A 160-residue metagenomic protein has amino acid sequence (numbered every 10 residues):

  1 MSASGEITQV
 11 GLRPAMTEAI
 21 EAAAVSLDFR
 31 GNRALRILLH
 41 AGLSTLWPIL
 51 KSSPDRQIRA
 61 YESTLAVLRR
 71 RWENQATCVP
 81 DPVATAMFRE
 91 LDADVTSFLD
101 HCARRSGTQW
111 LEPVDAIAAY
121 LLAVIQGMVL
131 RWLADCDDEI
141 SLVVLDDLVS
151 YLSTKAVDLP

Functional and structural regions predicted by a protein language model:
M1: Basic, Lys/Arg-rich alpha-helical nucleic-acid-recognition elements, primarily the DNA-binding modules of transcription
G5-E6, H101: Short, Lys/Arg-enriched C-terminal cap helix and immediately downstream tail that follows
T8-I58, A118: Hydrophobic alpha-helical connector segments
A19-S26, S63, V67, Y120 (+1 more regions): Solvent-exposed, amphipathic alpha-helical segments
R33-A41, D55-R105, A116-A119: Amphipathic alpha-helical packing segments from all-alpha helical-bundle domains
P48, S52, R89-T108, A119-P160: C-terminal peripheral helix-coil segments that are non-catalytic and often amphipathic
T108-V114: Short, mixed-charge amphipathic alpha-helical segments
